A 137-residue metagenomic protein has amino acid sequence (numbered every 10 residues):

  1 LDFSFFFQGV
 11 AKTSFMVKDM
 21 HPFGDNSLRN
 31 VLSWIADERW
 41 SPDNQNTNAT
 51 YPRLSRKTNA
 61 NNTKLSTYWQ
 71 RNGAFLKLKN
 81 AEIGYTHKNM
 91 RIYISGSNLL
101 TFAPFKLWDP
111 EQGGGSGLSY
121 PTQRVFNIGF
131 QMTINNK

Functional and structural regions predicted by a protein language model:
L1, L78-I83, R124-F130: Hydrophobic, lipid-facing positions within transmembrane beta-strands of outer-membrane proteins
L1-F5, N89-M90, K137: Repeated loop/turn-to-beta-strand initiation elements of outer-membrane beta-barrel proteins
F5, F15-V17, P104, E111: Short acidic, gly/pro-rich beta-turn/loop elements at beta-sheet edges and active-site/ligand-binding grooves
F5, I92-I94, F130: Membrane-embedded beta-strand positions of outer-membrane beta-barrel proteins
F7-T13, N80, G96-A103, I134: Transmembrane beta-strands of outer-membrane beta-barrel pores
K12-M90: Extracytoplasmic gating/loop element in the C-terminal half of outer-membrane beta-barrel translocons and assembly
N44-Q45, T50, T63, T101-K137: C-terminal beta-signal and terminal closure region of outer-membrane beta-barrel proteins
N89, Y93-S95, L100, L107: C-terminal transmembrane beta-barrel domains of outer membrane proteins
